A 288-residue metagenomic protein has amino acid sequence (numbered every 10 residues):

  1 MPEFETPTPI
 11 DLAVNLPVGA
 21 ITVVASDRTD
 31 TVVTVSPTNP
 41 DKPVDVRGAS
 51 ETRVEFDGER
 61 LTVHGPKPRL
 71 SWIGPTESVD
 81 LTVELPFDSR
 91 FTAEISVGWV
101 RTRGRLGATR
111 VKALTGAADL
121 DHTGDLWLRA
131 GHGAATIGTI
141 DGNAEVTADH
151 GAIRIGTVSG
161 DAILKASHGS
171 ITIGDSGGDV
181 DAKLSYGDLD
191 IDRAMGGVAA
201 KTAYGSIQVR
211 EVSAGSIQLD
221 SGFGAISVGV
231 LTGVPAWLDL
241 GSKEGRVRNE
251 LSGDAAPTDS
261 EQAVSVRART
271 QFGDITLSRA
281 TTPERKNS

Functional and structural regions predicted by a protein language model:
M1-S288: Intrinsically disordered, low-complexity terminal regions
